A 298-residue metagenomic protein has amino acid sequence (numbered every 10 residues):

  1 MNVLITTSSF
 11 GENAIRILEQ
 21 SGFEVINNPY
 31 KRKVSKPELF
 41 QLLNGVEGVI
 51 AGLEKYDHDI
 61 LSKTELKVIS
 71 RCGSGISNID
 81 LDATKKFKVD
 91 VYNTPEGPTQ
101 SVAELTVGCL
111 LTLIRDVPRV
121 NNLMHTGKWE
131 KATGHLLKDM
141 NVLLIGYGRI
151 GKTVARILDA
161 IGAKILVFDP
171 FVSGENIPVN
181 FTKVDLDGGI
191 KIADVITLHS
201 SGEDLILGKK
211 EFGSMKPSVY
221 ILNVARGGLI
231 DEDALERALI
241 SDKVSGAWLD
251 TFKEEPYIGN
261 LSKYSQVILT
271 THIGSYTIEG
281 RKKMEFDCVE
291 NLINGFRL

Functional and structural regions predicted by a protein language model:
M1-V46, L166, F296: N-terminal glycine-/charge-rich "phosphate-binding" loop or analogous flexible N-terminal tail
A14, K85, N93-L105, T251-L298: C-terminal helix-to-coil terminal segments
E47-N121: Phosphate/diphosphate ligand-binding glycine-rich loop within oxidoreductases
D57-I60, V172-G259: Rossmann-like adenosine-cofactor binding region
L66, K138-N141, S218: Phosphate-coordination loops involved in phosphoryl transfer and adenosine-cofactor binding
L105, C109-T133, K283, D287-C288: A charged, well-structured terminal subsegment
R119-T153: Glycine-rich NAD(P)-binding loop of Rossmann-like domains
A160-I177: NAD(P)-binding Rossmann-fold cofactor-contacting core
